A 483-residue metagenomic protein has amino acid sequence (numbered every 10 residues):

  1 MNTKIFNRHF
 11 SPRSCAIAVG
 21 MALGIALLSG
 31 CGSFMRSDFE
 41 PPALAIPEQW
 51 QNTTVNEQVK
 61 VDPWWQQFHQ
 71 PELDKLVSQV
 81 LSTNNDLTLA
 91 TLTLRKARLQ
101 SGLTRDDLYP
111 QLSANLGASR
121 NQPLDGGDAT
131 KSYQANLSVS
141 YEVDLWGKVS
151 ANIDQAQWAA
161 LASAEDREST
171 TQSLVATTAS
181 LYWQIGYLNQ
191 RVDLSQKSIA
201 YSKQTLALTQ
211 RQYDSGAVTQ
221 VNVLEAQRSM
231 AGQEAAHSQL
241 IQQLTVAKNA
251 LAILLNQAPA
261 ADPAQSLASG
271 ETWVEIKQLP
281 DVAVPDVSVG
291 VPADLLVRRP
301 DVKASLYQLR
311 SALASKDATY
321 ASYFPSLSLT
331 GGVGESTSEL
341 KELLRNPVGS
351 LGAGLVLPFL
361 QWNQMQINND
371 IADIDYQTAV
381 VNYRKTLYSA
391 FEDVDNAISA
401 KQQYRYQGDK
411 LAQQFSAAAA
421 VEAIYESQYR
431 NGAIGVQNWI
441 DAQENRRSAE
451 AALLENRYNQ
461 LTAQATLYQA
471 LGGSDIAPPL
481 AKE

Functional and structural regions predicted by a protein language model:
N2-F6, C15-V19, I25-S82, Q157 (+3 more regions): Terminal intrinsically disordered/low-complexity segments used for targeting and assembly
P71-G117, K131, S138, E142 (+2 more regions): Intrinsically disordered, glycine/charged-rich N-terminal periplasmic/extracytoplasmic linker segments that lie
L73-K75, S132-Q134, S180, E225 (+2 more regions): Transmembrane beta-barrel architecture of outer-membrane proteins
L89-T104, T170, L174-K197, Y201-L206 (+8 more regions): Amphipathic alpha-helical coiled-coil segments
L108-T130, S140-S169, L188-R191, L267-S269 (+4 more regions): Small/polar (Gly/Ser/Thr/Ala-rich) solvent-exposed segments that form structured loops/beta-strands/short helices used
Y133-V139, V291, G349-L355: Hydrophobic, lipid-facing positions within transmembrane beta-strands of outer-membrane proteins
D214-Q243: Repeat-solenoid scaffold signature
L240, P300-D301, Y307, N456: Metallo-beta-lactamase
